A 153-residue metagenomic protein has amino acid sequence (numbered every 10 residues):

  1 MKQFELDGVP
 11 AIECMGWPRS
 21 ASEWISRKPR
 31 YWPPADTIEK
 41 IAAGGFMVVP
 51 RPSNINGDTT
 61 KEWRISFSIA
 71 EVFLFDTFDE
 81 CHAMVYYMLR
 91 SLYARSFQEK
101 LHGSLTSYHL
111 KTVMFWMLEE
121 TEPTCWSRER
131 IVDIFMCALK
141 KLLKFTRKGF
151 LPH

Functional and structural regions predicted by a protein language model:
M1-H153: Non-catalytic helical "accessory" subdomain of NTase-fold nucleotidyltransferases
